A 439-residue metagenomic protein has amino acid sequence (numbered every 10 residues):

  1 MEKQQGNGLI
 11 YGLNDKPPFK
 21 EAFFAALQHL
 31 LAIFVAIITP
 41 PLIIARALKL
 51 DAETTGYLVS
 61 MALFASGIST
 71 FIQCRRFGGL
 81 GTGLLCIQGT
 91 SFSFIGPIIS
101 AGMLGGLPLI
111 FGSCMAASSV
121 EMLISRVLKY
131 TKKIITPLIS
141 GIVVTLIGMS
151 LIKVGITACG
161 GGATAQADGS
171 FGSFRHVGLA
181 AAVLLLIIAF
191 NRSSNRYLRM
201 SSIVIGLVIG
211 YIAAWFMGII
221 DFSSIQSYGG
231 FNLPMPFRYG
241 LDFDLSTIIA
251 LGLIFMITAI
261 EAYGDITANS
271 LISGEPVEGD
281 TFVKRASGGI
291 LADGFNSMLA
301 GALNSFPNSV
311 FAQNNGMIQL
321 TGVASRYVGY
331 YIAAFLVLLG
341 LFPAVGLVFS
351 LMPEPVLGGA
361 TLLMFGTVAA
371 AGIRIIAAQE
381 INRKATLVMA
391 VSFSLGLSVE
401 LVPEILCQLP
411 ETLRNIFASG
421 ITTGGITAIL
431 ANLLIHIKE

Functional and structural regions predicted by a protein language model:
M1-A25, A167-D168, S224-M235, L271-G288 (+1 more regions): Intrinsically disordered, low-complexity non-transmembrane regions of multi-pass membrane transporters
M1-L85, S93-A101: N-terminal signal-anchor module of multipass membrane proteins
K3-G6, I37-P41, A45, A182-S193 (+6 more regions): Juxtamembrane interface elements at the cytosolic ends of transmembrane helices in multi-pass membrane proteins
F19, A45-F64, I68-G81, L253-R326: Membrane-embedded helical hairpins/re-entrant loop segments and their flanking transmembrane helices within multi-pass
E21-A32, G172-L184, S201-S202, M217 (+2 more regions): Hydrophobic, membrane-embedded alpha-helices of multi-pass small-molecule transporters
L42, R46-D51, S91-G105, Q319-T321 (+1 more regions): Membrane-interfacial helix-loop connectors
Y57-L58, G79-F92, K133-I142, R199-V204 (+4 more regions): Short, non-helical or kinked segments that cap or interrupt transmembrane helices
A101-S224, Y331-E439: Membrane-embedded alpha-helical modules
